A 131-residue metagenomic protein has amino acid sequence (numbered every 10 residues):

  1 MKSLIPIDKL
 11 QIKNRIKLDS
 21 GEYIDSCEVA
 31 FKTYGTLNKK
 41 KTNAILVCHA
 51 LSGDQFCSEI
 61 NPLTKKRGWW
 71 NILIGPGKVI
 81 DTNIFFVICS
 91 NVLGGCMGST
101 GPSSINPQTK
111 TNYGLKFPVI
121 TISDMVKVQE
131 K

Functional and structural regions predicted by a protein language model:
M1-L46: Catalytic-loop region of hydrolases
L4-D8, S103-Q108: Short amphipathic alpha-helical segments, especially helix-boundary/capping motifs
K9-Q11, C48, I88-S90, I122 (+1 more regions): Generic structural hydrophobic/aromatic packing signal, biased to beta-strands
K17-S20, I74-K78, K131: Catalytic micro-motifs at enzyme active sites that drive phosphoryl/nucleotidyl and oxygen chemistry
L18, N61, N106: Acidic surface patches and DE-rich sequence motifs
I24, L63, V119-I122: Flexible, glycine- and charge-enriched loops at secondary-structure boundaries
K32, T36-L37, T42-S103: N-terminal cap/lid subdomain of alpha/beta-hydrolase-fold enzymes
Q108-K116, I120-K131: Conserved acidic catalytic loop of the alpha/beta-hydrolase fold
